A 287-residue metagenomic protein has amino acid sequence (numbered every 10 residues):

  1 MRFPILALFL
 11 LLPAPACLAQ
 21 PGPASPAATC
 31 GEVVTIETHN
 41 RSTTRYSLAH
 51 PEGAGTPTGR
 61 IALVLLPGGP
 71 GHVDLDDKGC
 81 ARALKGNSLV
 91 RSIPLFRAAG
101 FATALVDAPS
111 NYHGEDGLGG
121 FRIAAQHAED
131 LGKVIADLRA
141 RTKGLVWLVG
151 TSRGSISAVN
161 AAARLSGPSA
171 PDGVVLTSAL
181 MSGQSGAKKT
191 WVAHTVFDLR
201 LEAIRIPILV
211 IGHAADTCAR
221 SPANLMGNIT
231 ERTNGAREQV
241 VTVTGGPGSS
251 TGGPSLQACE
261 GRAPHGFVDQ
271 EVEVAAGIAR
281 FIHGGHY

Functional and structural regions predicted by a protein language model:
P4-A16: Bacterial N-terminal signal peptides
Q20-T58: N-terminal cap/lid segment of alpha/beta-hydrolase-fold proteins
A54-A99: Short, surface-exposed "cap/lid" segments of acyl-processing enzymes
S88, S92, E115-R141: Alpha/beta-hydrolase active-site loop
I93-H113: Conserved alpha/beta-hydrolase
A136-A203: Primarily recognizes the serine-hydrolase "nucleophile elbow" in alpha/beta-hydrolase and SGNH/GDSL folds
G173, S178-T242: The feature captures the conserved acid-bearing segment of alpha/beta-hydrolase catalytic domains
R237-Y287: C-terminal catalytic histidine-bearing segment of alpha/beta-hydrolase fold enzymes
